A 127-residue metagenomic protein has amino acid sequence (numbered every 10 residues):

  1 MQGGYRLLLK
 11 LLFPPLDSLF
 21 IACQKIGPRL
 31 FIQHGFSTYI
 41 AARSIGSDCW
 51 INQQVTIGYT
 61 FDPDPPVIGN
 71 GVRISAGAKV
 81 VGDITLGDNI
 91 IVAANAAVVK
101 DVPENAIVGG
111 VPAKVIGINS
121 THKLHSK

Functional and structural regions predicted by a protein language model:
M1-P15, T121-K127: Terminal amphipathic alpha-helical/low-complexity segments used for targeting or macromolecular assembly
F13-I116, S120: Structural signal for interior beta-strand "rungs" in well-ordered beta-sheet cores of soluble enzyme domains
